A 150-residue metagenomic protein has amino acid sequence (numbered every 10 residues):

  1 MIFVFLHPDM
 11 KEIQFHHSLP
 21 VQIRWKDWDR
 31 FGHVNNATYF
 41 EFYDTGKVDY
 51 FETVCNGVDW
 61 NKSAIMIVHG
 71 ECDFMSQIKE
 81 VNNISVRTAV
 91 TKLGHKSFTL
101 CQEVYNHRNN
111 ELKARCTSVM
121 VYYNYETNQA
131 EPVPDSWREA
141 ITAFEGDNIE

Functional and structural regions predicted by a protein language model:
I2-S85, T91-E150: Terminal targeting signals and extreme-terminal segments of soluble enzymes
